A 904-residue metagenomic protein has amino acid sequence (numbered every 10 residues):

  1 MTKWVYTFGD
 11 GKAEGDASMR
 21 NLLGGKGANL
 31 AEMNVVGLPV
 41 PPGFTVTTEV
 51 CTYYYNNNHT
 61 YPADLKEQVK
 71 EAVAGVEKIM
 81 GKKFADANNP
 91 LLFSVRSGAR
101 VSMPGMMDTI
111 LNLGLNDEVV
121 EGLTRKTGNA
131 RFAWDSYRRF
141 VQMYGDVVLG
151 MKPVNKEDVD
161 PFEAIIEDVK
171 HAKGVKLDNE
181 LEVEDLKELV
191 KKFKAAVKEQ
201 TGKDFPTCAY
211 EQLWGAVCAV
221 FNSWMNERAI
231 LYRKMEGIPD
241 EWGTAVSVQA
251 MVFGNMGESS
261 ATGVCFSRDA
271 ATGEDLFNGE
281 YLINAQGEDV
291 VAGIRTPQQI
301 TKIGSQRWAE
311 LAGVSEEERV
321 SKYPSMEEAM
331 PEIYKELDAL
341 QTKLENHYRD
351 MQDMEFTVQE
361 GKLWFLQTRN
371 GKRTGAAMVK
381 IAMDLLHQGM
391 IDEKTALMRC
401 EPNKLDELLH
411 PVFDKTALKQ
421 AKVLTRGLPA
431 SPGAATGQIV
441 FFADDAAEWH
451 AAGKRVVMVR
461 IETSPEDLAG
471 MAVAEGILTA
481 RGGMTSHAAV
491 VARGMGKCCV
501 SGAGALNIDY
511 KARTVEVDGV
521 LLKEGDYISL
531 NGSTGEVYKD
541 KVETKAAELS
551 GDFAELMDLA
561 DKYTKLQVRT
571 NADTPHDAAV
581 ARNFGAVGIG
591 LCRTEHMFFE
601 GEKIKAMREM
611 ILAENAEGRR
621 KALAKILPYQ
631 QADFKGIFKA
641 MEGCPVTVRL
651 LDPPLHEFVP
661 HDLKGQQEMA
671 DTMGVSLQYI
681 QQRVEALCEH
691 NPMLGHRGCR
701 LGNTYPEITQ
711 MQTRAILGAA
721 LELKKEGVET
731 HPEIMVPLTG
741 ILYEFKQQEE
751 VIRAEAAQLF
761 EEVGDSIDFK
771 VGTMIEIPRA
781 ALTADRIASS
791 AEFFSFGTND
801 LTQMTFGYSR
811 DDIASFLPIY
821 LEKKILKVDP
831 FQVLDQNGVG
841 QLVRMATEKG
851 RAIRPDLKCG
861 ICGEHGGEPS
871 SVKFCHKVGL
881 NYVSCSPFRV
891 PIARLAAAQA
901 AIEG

Functional and structural regions predicted by a protein language model:
M1-A421, P429, E448, K454-V457 (+11 more regions): Nucleotide/phosphate-binding sheet-loop regions of phosphoryl- and nucleotidyl-transfer enzymes
F44, A480-G482, S501-G504, C592 (+2 more regions): Short beta->alpha connector loops at strand-helix junctions that form conserved, small/polar/Pro-enriched
R96-S97, L549-D552, L559-G904: Conserved alpha/beta-domain cores
S247, V440, V457-V459, L478 (+3 more regions): Structural motif
R426-E466, V517-E555: Extended, non-globular alpha-helical segments
T463-E466, G483-S486, A505-E516, D573-H576 (+3 more regions): Short acidic loop-to-helix transition motifs that present clustered carboxylates
E475-R481, C499, G860: A short, small-residue-rich loop immediately preceding and capping a beta-strand
M495-K497: Residues forming the flavin
